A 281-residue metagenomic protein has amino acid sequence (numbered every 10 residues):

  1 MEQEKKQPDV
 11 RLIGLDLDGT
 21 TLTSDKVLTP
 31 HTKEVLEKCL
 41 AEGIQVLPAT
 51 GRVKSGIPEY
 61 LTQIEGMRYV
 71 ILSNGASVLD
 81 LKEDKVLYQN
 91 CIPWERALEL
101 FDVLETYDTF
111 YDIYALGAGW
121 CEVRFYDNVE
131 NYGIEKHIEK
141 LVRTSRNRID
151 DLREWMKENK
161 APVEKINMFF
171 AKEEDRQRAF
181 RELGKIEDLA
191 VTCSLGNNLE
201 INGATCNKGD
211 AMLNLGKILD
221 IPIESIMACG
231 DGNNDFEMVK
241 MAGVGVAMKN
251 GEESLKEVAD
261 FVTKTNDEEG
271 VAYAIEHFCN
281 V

Functional and structural regions predicted by a protein language model:
E2-L12, L28-T29, G184, L199-V281: Mg2+-dependent phosphoryl-transfer enzymes with acidic/Ser/Thr/Gly-rich catalytic loops
D9-D25, L100: Asp-based phosphoryl-transfer active-site loop
T21, G75, G230-G232: Active-site metal-binding loops of divalent metal-dependent hydrolases
K26-E42, Q89-R96, I149-R153, T205-K217: Short, acidic loop-to-helix structural element flanking the phosphoryl-transfer center in phosphate-processing enzymes
P30-E135: Active-site phosphate-binding/coordination module
G43-L47, G66-R68, K165, E224-S225 (+1 more regions): Short active-site oxyanion
I64-G66, N74, K82, I186-E187 (+2 more regions): Short, structured coil segments at secondary-structure junctions
Y107-T109, Y114-C229, N233: Conserved acidic, metal-coordinating active-site core of Asp-based, Mg2+-dependent phosphoryl-transfer enzymes
